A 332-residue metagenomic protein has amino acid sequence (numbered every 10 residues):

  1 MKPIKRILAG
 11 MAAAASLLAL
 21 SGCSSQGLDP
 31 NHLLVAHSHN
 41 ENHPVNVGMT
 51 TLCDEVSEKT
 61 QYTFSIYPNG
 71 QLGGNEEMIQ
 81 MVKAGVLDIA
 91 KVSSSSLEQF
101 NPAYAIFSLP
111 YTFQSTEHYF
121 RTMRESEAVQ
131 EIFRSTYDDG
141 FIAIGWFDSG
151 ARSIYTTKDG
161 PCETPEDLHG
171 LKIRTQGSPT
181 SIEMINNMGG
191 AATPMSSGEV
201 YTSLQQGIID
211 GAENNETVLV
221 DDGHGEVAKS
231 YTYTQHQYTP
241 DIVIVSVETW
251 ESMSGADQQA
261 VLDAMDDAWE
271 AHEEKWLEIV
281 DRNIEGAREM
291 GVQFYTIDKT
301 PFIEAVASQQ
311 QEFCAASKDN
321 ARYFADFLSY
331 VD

Functional and structural regions predicted by a protein language model:
M1-H32, D332: Short, low-complexity disordered leader/linker segments with a strong preference for bacterial N-terminal type II
S24-T116, I142-D332: N-terminal secretory/targeting leader peptides
Q114-F133: A gly/proline- and charged-residue-enriched helix-loop-helix capping module
E131, F141-I142: A mid-sequence interfacial segment
T136-Y137: Glycine-rich flavin
